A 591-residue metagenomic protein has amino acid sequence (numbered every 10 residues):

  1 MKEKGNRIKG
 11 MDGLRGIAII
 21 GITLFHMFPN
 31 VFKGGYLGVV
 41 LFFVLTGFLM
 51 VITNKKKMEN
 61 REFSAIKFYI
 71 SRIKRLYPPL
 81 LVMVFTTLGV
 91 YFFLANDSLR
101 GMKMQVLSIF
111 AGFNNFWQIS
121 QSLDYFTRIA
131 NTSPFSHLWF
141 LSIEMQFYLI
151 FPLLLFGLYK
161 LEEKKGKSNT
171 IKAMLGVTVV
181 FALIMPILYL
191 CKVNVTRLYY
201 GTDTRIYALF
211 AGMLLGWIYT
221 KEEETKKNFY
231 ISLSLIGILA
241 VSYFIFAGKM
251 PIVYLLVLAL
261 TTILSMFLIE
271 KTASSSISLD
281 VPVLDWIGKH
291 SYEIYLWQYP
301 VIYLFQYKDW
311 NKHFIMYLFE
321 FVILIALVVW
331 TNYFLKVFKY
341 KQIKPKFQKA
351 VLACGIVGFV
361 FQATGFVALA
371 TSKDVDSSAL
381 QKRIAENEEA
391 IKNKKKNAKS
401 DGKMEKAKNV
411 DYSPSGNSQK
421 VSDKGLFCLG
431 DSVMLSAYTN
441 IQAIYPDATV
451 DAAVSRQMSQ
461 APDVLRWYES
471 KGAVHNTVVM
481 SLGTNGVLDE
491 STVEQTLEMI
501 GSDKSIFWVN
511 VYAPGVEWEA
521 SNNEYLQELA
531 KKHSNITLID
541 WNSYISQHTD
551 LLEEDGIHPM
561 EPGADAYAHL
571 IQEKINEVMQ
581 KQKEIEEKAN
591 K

Functional and structural regions predicted by a protein language model:
K2, N6-M11, I17-L369: Hydrophobic membrane-embedded alpha-helices and membrane-water interface caps/short interhelical or interfacial loops
D12, A18, L426-G430: Short, hydrophobic/glycine-enriched beta-strand segments
F43, I109-A111, F427-C428, A448-A452 (+3 more regions): Structural recognition of the beta-strand scaffold that forms the well-ordered cores of secreted hydrolase catalytic
I119, G486-L488: Short glycine-rich, flexible loops that bind phosphorylated cofactors or substrates
S142, D423, A473-T477, D503-K504: A general structural motif
W310-N311, I325, V337-G430, M434-D463 (+9 more regions): Extracellular/periplasmic envelope-modification machinery, especially enzymes that add or remove acyl/ester groups on
E490-E494: Metal-dependent catalytic neighborhoods of phosphoester/phosphodiester hydrolases
L497-E524, I545: Active-site segments of SGNH/GDSL-like serine hydrolases that catalyze O-acetyl group transfer/hydrolysis on lipids
